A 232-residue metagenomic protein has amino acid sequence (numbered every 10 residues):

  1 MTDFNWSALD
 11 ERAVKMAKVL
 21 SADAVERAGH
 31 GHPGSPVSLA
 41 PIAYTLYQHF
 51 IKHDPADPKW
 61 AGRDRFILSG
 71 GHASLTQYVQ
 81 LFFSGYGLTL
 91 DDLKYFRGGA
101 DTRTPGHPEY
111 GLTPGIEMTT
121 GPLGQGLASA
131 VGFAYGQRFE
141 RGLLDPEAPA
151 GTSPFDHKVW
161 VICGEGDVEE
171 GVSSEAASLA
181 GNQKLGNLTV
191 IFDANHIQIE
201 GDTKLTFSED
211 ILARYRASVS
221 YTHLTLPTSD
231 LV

Functional and structural regions predicted by a protein language model:
M1-A17: N-terminal hydrophobic or amphipathic helices/low-complexity stretches enriched in small/hydrophobic/Pro/Gly
S7, E11, H32, I67-G70 (+4 more regions): Hydrophobic alpha-helical scaffolding
V14, K18, A40-A43, S208: Hydrophobic face of alpha-helices
V14-H30, F192-A194: N-terminal capping segment at the start of a domain
P33-P36, W60, S153, V159-I162 (+4 more regions): Conserved alpha/beta enzyme-core scaffolds, especially Rossmann-like or related mixed alpha/beta domains that build
S38-Q183: Cofactor-binding active-site loop characterized by glycine-rich and histidine/acidic residues
L144, G171-V172, A176-F192, H196 (+2 more regions): Hydrophobic, small-residue-rich alpha-helical packing segments that form membrane-like cores
T222-T228: Conserved small/polar residues in nucleotide/adenosyl-binding loops
